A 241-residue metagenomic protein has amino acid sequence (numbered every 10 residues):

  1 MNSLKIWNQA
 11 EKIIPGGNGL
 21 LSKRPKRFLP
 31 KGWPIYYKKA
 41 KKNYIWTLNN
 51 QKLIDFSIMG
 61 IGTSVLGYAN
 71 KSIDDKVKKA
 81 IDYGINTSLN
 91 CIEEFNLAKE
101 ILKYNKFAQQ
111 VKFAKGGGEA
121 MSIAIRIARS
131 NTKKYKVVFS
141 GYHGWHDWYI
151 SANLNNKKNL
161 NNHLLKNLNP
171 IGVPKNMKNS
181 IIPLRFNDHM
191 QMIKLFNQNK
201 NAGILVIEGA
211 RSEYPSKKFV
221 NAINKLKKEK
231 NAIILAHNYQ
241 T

Functional and structural regions predicted by a protein language model:
N2-K39: Active-site-adjacent loop/helix segments that line or gate small-molecule/cofactor pockets in enzymes
P34-F56: Active-site and channel-lining beta-strand-loop segments that bind or position nucleotide-derived/phosphorylated
I45-L53, N231-Q240: N-terminal glycine-rich anion-binding loops that anchor highly charged ligand groups
K52-K134: Glycine-rich loop-to-alpha-helix module at the N-terminal edge of alpha/beta enzyme cores
T63-V65, R211-Y214: Short, small-residue-enriched loops and turns at beta-alpha junctions that line or gate enzyme active sites
K99-G203, Y214: PLP-dependent aspartate aminotransferase-fold enzymes
N201-E208, S216-K225: Catalytic PLP-binding core of fold-type I/II PLP enzymes
